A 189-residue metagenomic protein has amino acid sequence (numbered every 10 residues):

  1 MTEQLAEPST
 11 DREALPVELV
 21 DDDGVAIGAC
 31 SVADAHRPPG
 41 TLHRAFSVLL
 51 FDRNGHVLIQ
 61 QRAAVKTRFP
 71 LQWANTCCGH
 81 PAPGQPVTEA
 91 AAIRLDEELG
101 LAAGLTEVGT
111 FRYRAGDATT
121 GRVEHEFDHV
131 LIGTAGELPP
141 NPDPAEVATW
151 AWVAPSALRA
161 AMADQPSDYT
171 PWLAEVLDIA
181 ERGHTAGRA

Functional and structural regions predicted by a protein language model:
T2-E3, S31-D34, L71, P83 (+2 more regions): Nudix hydrolase/Nudix homology domain
E3-S47, F51-R53: Acidic, metal-coordinating catalytic segment for phosphate/diphosphate chemistry, firing primarily on the Nudix
V17, H56-V57, W150-A151: A residue-level structural signature of the nucleotidyltransferase/glycosyltransferase Rossmann-like core
D22-V25, G55, L71, G121: Detector for glycine-centered tight turns/loop "hinges" at secondary-structure junctions
A45-C77: A glycine-rich, hydrophobic loop/mini-helix early in the fold
V48, C77, E107, H129-L131: A structural signal for short, well-ordered beta-strand segments
L58-I59, A74-V108: The catalytic Nudix box helix
